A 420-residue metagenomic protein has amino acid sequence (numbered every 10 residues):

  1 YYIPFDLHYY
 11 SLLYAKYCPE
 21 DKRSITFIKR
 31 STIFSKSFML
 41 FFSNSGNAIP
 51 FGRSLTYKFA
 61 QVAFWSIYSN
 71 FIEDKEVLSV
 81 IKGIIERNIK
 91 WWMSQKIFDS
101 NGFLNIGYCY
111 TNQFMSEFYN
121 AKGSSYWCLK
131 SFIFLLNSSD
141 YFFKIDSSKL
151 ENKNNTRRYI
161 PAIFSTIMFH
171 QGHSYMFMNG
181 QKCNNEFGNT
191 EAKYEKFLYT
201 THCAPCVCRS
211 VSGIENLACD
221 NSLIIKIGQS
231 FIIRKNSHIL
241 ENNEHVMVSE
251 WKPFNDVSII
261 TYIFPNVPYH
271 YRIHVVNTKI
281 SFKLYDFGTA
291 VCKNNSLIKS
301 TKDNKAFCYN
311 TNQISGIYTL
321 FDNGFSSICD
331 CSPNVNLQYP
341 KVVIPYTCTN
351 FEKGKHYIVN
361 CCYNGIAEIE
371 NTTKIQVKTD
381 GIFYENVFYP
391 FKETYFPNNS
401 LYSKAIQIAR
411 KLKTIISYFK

Functional and structural regions predicted by a protein language model:
Y1-K149: Extracellular polysaccharide-recognition and catalytic grooves
A15, A48, A60-A63, A121 (+9 more regions): A sequence-composition feature that detects small, non-aromatic residues
K16, K22, K29, K36 (+27 more regions): Context-gated lysine
Y17-S35, L78-N88, I133-N155, F187-L217 (+2 more regions): Contiguous hydrophobic segments
G123-K293: Non-catalytic C-terminal accessory modules of carbohydrate-active enzymes
E215-F419: Extended repeat-based interaction scaffolds and adjacent low-complexity, acidic/S/T/P-biased segments that form broad
